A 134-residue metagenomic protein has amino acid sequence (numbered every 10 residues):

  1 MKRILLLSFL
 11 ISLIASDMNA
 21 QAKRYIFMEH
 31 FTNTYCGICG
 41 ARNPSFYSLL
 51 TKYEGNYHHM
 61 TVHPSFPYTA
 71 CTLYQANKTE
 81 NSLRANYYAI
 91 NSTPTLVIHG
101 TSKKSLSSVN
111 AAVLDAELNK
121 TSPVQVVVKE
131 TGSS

Functional and structural regions predicted by a protein language model:
M1-K23: Bacterial Sec-dependent N-terminal signal peptides
Q21-P64: Local sequence-structure signature of Cys/Sec-based thiol-disulfide redox active-site neighborhoods
I38-G40, T69-C71, S105-S108: Extracytoplasmic/secreted cell-surface and envelope-processing proteins
H59-R84: Extended polysaccharide-engagement surfaces of secreted carbohydrate-active enzymes
Y74-A76, L83, Y87-V126: Non-catalytic, surface beta->alpha helical segment in thiol-disulfide oxidoreductase systems
K129-T131: A structural detector for beta-sheet-dominated domains
